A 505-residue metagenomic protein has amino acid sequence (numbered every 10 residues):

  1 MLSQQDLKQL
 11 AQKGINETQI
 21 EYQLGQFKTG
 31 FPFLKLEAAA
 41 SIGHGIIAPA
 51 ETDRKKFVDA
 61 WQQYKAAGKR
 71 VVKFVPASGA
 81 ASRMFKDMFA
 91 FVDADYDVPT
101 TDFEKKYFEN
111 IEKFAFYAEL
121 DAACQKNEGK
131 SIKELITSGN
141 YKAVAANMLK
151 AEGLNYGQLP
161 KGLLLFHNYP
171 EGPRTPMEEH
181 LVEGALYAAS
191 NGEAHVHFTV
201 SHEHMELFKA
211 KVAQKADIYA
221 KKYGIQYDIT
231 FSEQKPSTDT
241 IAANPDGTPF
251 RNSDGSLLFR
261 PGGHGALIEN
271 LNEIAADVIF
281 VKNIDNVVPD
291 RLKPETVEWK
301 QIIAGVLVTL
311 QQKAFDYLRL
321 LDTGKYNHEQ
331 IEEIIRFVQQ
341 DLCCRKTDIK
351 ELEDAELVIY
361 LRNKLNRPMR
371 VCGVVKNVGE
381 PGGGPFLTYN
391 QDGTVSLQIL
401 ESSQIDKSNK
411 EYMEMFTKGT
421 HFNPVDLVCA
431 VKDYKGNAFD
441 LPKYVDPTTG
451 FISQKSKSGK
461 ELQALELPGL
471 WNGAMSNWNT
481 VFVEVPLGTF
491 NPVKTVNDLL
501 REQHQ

Functional and structural regions predicted by a protein language model:
M1-F33: Generic start-of-chain signal for non-secretory N-termini
K8-L10, G14, T29, L36-V378 (+3 more regions): Domain-scale recognition of functional cores that engage charged ligands
R291-L292, Q312, D316, Y326-Q505: OB-fold and OB-like single-stranded nucleic-acid-recognition modules and their adjacent interaction interfaces
